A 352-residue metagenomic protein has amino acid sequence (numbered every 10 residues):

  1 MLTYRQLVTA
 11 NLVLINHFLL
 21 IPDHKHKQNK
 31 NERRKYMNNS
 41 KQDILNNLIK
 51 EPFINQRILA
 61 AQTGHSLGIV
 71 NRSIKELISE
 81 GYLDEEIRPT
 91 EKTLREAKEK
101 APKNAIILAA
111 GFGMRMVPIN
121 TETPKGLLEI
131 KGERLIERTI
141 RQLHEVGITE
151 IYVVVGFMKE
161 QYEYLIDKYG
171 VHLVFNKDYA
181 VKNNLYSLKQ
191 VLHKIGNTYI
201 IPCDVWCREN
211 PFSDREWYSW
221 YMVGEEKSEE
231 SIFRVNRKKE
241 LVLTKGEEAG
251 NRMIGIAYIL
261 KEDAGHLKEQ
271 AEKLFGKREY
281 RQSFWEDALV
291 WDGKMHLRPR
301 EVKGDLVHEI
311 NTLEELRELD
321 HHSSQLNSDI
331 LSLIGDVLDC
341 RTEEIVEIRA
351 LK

Functional and structural regions predicted by a protein language model:
M37-N55, A61-Q62: Short amphipathic alpha-helical interface segments
K41, E86-T121: N-terminal nucleotide-binding beta1-loop-alpha1 segment
S66-E76: Short amphipathic alpha-helical interaction segments
I78-I87: A short, conserved structural fragment
R134-I148: A short, N-terminal amphipathic alpha-helix
Y162-I232: Conserved beta-loop-beta/alpha segment of the NTase-like Rossmann-fold superfamily that binds/positions NTPs
R208-Y280: Conserved core of the sugar-phosphate nucleotidyltransferase
V290-V302: Catalytic donor-sugar/metal-binding loop of nucleotide-sugar-dependent glycosyltransferases
